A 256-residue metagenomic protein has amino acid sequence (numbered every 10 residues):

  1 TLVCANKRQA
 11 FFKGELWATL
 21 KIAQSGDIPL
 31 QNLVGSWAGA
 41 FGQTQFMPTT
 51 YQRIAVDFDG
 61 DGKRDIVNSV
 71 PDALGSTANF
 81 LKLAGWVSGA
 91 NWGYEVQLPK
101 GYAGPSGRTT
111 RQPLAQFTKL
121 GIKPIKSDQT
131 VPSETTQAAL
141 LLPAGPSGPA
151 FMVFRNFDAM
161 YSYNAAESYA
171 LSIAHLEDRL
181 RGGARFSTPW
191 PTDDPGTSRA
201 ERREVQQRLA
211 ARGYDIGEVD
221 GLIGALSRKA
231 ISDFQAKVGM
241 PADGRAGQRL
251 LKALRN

Functional and structural regions predicted by a protein language model:
T1-P132, G148-F151, M160-E177, G182-R199 (+3 more regions): Catalytic glycan-binding domains that act on GlcNAc-containing polysaccharides
I22, F80, L176, R208 (+2 more regions): Generic, well-ordered alpha-helical scaffold segments in large soluble proteins
E134-Q137: Intrinsically disordered, low-complexity Ser/Thr/Pro/Gly-rich interaction regions that scaffold/cooperate
A144: Fold-independent oxyanion-binding glycine-rich loops and adjacent beta-strand/coil segments at enzyme active sites
A150-V153, D215: Extended, compositionally biased non-globular segments
T197-R202, A210-L254: Short acidic, glycine/serine/threonine-rich helix-capping segments at coil-helix boundaries
